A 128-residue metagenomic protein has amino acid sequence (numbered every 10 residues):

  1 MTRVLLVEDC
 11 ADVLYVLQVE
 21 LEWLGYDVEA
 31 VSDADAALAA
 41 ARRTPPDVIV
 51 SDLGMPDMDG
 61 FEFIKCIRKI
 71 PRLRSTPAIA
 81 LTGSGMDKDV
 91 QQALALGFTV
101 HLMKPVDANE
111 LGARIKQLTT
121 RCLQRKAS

Functional and structural regions predicted by a protein language model:
E8: Conserved acidic carboxylate
A11-E29: Two-component/phosphorelay signaling modules centered on CheY-like receiver
G25-S32, A40, L102: Short hydrophobic/Thr-rich beta-strand motif most characteristic of the beta2 strand and flanking loop of CheY-like
T44-V50: Active-site beta3 strand of CheY-like receiver
D52, T82: Active-site residues of response regulator receiver
M55: Receiver (REC) domain active-site loop signature in two-component systems and cognate sites in sensor histidine kinases
V106-K116: C-terminal output helix
